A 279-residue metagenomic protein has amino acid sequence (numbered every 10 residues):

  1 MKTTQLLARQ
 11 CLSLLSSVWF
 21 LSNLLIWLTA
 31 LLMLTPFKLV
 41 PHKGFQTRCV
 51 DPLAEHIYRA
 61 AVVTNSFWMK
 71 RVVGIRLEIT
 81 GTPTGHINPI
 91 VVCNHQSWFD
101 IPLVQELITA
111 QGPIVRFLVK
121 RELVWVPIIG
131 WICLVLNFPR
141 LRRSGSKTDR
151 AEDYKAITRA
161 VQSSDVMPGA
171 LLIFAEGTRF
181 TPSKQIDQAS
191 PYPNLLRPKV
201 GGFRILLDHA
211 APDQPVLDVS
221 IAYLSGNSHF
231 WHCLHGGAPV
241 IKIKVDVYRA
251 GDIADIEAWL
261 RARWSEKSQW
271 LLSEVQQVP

Functional and structural regions predicted by a protein language model:
K2-P89, L103: Membrane-anchoring hydrophobic helices of lipid-metabolizing enzymes
F45-R48, L53-H56, G85-S146: Catalytic core of membrane glycerolipid acyltransferases/transacylases, capturing the structured, soluble-facing
I79, P139-R143, V247-R249: Short acidic-hydrophobic, aromatic-tinged amphipathic segments that line or gate anion-handling sites
T84-H86, S164-P168: Glycine-rich phosphate-binding loop signature in dinucleotide/nucleotide-binding domains
Q96-D100, D153-A156, R197-G201: Short, glycine/acidic-rich beta->alpha junctions
P127-L136, V166-L172, G177-D255: A cross-family acyltransferase "interaction/gating" segment
R150-Q162: A Trp-anchored, charged/polar loop motif used as the substrate-binding/catalytic surface of acyl/ester-handling
A238-V278: A recognition module on extended beta-rich or small alphabeta surfaces enriched in W/G with H and D/E
